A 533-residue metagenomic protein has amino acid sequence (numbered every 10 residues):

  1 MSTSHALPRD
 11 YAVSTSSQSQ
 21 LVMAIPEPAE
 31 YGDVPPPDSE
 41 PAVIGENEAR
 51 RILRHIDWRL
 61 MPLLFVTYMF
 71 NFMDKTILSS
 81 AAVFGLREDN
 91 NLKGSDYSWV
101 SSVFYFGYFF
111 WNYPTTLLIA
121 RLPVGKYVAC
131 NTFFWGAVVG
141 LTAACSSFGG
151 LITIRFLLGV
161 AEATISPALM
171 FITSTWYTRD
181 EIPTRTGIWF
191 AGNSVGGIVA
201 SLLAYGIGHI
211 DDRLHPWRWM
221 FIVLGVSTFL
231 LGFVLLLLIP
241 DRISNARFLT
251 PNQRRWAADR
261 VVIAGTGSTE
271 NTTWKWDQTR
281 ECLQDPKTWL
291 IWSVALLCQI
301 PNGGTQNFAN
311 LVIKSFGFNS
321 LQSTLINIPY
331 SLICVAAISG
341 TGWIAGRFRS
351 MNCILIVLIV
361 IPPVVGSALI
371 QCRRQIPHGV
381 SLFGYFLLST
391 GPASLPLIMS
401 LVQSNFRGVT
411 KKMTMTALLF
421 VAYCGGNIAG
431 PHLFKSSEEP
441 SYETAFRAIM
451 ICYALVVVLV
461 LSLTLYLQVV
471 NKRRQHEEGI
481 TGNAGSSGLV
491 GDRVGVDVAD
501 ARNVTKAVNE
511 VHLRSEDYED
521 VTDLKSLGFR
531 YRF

Functional and structural regions predicted by a protein language model:
M1-F70, G94, L236-S268, E443-F533: Intracellular terminal tails of multi-pass secondary transporters
S79, D277-G342, M399, P431: Extracytoplasmic gate region of multi-pass secondary transporters
S79-F110: Extracellular/periplasmic helix-loop-helix junction of adjacent transmembrane segments in MFS-like secondary
N90-N91, P114, L122-P123, A144-G150 (+6 more regions): Helix-breaking motifs and short loop linkers at transmembrane-helix boundaries and internal kinks in secondary membrane
F110-G149: Conserved MFS/SLC helix-loop-helix module at the cytosolic interface between two early adjacent transmembrane helices
F110-P123, A337-M351: Helix-to-loop junctions at the C-terminal end of transmembrane segments in multipass secondary transporters
K126-G140, C353-A368: Structural signature of the two symmetry-related core transmembrane helices
P183-R213, S227-T228, T416-G430: Glycine-rich segments within core transmembrane alpha-helices of 12-TM secondary carriers
